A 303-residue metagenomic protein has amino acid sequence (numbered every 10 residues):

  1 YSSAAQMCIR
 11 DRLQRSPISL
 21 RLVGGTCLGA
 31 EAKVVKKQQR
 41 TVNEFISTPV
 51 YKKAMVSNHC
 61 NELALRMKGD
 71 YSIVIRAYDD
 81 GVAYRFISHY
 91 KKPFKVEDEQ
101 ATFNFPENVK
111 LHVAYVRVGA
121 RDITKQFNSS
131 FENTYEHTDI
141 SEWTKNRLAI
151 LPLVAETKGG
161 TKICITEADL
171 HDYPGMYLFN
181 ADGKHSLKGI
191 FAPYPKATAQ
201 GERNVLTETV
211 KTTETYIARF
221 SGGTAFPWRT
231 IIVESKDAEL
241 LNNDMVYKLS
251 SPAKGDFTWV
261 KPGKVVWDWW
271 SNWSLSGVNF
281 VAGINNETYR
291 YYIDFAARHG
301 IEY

Functional and structural regions predicted by a protein language model:
Y1, Y84-F86, Y292, Y303: Aromatic side chains
S3-Q6, R10-K248: N-terminal accessory beta-strand-rich subdomains and adjacent acidic, glycine-rich linkers that precede catalytic cores
I217-Y303: An acidic-aromatic substrate-binding cleft motif
